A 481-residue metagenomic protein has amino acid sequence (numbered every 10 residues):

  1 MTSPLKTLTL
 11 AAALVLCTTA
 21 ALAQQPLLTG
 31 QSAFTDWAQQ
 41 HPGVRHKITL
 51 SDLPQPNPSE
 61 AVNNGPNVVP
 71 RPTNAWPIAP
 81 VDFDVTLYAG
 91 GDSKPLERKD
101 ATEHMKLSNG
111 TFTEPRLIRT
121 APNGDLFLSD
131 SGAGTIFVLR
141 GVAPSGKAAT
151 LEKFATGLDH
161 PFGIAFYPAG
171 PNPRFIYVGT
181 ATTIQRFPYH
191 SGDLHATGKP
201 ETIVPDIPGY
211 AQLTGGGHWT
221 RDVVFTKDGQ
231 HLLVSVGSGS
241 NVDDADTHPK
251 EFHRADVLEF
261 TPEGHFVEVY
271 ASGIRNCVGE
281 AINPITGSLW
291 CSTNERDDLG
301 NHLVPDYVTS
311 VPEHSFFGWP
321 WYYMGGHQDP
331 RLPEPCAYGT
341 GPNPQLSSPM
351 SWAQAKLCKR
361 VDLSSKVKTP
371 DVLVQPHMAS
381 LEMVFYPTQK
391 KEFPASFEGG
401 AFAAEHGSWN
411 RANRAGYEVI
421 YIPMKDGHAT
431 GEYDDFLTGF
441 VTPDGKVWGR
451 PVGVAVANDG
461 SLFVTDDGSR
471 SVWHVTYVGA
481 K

Functional and structural regions predicted by a protein language model:
P26-P80, P173, Q185, H218-T220 (+7 more regions): Beta-propeller domain segments
Y88-S93, K106-T111, K153-L158, I203-P208 (+5 more regions): Surface loop/turn motifs at the tips and blade-to-blade linkers of beta-strand repeat domains
P95, E114-L117, S131-G170, I176: Blade-loop segments of beta-propeller domains
I118, I164, V223, C277-E280 (+2 more regions): Hydrophobic core register within WD40 beta-propeller blades
T120-N123, F166-P173, F225-G229, N283-T286 (+2 more regions): Residue-level detector of Asp-centered blade-edge/turn motifs that repeat once per structural unit in beta-propeller
D125-S129, R174-V178, H231-S235, S288-S292 (+3 more regions): Conserved beta-propeller blade signature
L151, G157-Y167, R174, A181-K227 (+1 more regions): Asp-box/WD-like beta-propeller blade repeats and closely related beta-sheet repeat scaffolds
A455-K481: Blade-level signature of beta-propeller repeat domains, shared across WD40, Kelch, NHL, RCC1 and BNR/Asp-box propellers
